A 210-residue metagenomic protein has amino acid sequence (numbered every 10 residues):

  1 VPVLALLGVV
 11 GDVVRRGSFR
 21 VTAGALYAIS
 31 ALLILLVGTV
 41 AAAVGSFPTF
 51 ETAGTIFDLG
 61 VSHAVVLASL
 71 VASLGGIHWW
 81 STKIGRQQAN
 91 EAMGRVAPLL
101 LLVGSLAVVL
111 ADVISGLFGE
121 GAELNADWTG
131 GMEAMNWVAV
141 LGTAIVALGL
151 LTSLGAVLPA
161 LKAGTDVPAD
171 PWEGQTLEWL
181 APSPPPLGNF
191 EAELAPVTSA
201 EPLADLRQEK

Functional and structural regions predicted by a protein language model:
V1-V13, A25-P48, D58-K210: Hydrophobic cores of alpha-helical transmembrane segments in multi-pass integral membrane proteins
A53-I56: Juxtamembrane membrane-water interface segments that cap and precede transmembrane helices
